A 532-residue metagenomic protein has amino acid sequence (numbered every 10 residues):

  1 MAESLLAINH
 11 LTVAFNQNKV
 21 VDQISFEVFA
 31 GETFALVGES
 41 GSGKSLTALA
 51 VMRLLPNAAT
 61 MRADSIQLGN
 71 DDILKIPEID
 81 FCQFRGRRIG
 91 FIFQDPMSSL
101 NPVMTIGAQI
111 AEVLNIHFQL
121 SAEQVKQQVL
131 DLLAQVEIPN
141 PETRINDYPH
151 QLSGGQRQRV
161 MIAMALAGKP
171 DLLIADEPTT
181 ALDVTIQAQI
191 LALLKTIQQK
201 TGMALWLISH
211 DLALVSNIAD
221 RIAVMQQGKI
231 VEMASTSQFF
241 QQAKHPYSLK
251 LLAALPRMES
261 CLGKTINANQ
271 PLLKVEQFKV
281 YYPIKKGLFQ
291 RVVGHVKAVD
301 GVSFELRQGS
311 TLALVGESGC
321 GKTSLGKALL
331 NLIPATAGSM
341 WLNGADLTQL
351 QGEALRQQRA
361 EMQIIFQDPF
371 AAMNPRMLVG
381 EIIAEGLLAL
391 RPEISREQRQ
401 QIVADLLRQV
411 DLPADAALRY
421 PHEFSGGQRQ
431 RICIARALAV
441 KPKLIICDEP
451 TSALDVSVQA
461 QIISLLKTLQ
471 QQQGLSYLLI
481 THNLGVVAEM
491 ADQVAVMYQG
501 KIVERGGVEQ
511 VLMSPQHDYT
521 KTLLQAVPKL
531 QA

Functional and structural regions predicted by a protein language model:
T60-D72, G338-D346: Conserved ABC transporter NBD signature motif
I73-G90, I116, S237-A243, L288-V293 (+4 more regions): ABC ATPase NBD coupling module
Q124-T143, D346, E397-D415, Q525: Conserved ABC ATPase "signature" region
D147-L152, Q156, Y420-F424, Q428: Conserved ABC ATPase signature
A167-D171, A439-K443: A short, proline-enriched helix->beta-strand linker immediately N-terminal to the Walker B motif in ABC-type P-loop
V215-N217, V487-E489: A short, surface-exposed alpha-helical micro-motif characterized by mixed small hydrophobic and charged/polar residues
